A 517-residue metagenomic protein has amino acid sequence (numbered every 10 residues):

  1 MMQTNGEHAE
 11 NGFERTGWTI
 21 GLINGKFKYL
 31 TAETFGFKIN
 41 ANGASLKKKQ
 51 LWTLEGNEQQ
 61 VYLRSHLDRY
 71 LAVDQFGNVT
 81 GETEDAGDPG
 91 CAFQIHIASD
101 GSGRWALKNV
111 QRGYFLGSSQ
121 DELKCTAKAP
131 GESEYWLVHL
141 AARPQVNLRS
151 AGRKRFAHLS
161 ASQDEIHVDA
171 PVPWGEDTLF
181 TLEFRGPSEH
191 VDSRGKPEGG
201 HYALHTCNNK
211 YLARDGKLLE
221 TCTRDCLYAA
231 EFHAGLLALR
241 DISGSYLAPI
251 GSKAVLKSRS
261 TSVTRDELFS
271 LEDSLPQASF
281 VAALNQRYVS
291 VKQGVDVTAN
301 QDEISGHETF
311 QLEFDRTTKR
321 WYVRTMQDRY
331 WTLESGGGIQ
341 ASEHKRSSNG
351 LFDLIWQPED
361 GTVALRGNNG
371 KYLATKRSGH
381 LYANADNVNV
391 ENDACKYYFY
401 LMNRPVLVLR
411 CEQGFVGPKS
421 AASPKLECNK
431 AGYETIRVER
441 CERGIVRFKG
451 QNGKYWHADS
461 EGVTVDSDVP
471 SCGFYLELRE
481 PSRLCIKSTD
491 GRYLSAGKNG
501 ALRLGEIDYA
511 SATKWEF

Functional and structural regions predicted by a protein language model:
M1-F517: Lectin-like carbohydrate-binding module/patch detector with strong preference for beta-trefoil
